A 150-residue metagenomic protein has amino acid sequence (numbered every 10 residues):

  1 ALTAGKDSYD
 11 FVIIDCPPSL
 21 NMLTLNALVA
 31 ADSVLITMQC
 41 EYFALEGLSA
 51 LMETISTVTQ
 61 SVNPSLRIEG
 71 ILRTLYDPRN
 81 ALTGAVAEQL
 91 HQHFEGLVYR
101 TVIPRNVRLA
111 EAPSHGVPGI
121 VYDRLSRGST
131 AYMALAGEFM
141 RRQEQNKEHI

Functional and structural regions predicted by a protein language model:
A1-L2, C16, L135, F139: Generic hydrophobic alpha-helical segments
T3-V107: Conserved catalytic-core segment of NTP-binding enzymes
E53, Y76, Y122, A134-G137: Residues at secondary-structure transition points
V62, A81-L82, G116-I120, N146-E148: A general structural signal for short secondary-structure boundary/capping elements
Q89, A134, F139-I150: P-loop NTP-binding site
A112-A134: C-terminal boundary of histidine-terminating zinc-finger modules
